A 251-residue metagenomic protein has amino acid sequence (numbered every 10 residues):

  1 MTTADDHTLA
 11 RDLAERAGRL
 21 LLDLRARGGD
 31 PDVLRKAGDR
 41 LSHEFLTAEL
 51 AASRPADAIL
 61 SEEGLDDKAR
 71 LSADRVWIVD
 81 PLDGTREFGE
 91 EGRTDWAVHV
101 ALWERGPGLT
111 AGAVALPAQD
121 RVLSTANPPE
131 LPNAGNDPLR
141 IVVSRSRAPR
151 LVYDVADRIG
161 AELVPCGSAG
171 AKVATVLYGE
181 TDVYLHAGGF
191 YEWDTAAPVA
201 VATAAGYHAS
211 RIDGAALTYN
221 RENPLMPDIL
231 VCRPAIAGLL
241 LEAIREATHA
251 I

Functional and structural regions predicted by a protein language model:
M1-L82, D154-D157, H208, H249-I251: N-terminal subdomain of lithium-sensitive/metallo-dependent phosphomonoesterases centered on the IMPase/IPPase/PAP
A17, L21, L50, T85 (+6 more regions): Residue-level signal for inorganic ion chemistry
R40, E63, P81-G84, P117 (+2 more regions): Generic detector of well-ordered alpha-helical packing
P55, A73-D74, P107-T110, N136-P138 (+1 more regions): Short coil/turn connectors at secondary-structure junctions
L71-N127: DPxDG-like acidic metal-binding loop motif
G135-I251: An extended, acidic
